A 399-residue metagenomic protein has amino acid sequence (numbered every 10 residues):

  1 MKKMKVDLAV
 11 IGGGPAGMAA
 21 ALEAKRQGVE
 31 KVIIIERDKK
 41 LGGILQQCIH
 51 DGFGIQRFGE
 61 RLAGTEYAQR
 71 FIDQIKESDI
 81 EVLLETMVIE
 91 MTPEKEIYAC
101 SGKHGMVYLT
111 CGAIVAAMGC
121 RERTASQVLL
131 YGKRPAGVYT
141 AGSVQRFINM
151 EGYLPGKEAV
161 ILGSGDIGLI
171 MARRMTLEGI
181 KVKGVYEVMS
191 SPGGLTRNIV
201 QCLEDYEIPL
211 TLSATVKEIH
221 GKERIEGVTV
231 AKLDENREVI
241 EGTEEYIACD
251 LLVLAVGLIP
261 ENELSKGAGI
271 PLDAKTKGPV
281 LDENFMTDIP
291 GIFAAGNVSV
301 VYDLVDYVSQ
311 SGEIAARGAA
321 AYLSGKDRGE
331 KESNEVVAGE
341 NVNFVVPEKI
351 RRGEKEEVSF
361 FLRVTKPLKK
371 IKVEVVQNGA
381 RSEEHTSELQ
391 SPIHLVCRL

Functional and structural regions predicted by a protein language model:
M1-I11, Q69-E158, D234-G242, V253 (+1 more regions): FAD-binding core/adjacent interface of flavoenzyme oxidoreductases
V6-R70, P155-Q201: Beta1-alpha1 glycine-rich phosphate/pyrophosphate-binding loop at the start of Rossmann-like nucleotide-binding domains
R70-A99, T176-E263, E356-E384: A Rossmann-like FAD-binding core segment of flavoenzymes
M106-V107, A116-L210, K217-R224, V298-D303: Predominantly flavin-linked oxidoreductase catalytic cores and closely associated redox partners
A116, V138-I148, L251-Y302: FAD-site-proximal beta/loop scaffold in flavoenzymes
V280-L281, I292, S311-I314, G318-A321: Helical hairpin unit composed of two closely spaced alpha helices linked by a short loop
D306, I314, G318-E384: Mid-to-C-terminal Rossmann-like scaffold of FAD/NAD(P)H-dependent oxidoreductases
H385-L399: Single conserved hydrophobic/aromatic residue that forms the stacking wall/gate of nucleotide- or nucleobase-binding
